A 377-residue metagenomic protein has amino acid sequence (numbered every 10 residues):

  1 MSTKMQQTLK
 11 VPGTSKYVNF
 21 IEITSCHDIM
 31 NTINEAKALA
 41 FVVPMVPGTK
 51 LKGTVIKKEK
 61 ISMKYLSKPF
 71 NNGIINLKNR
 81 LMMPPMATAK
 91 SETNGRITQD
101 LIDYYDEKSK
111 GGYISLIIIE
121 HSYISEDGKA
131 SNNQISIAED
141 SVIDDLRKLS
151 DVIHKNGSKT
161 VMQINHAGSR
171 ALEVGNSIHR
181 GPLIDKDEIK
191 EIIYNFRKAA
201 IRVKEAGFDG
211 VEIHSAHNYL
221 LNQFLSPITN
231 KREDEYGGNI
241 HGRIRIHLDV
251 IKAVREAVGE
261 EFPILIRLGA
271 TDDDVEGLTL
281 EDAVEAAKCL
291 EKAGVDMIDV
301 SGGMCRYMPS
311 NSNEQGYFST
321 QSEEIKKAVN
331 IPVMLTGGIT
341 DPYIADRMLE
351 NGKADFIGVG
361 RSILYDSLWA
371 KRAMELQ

Functional and structural regions predicted by a protein language model:
Y17-I33, F41-V42, V46-G48, G53-Q377: Flavin-dependent oxidoreductase catalytic cores
